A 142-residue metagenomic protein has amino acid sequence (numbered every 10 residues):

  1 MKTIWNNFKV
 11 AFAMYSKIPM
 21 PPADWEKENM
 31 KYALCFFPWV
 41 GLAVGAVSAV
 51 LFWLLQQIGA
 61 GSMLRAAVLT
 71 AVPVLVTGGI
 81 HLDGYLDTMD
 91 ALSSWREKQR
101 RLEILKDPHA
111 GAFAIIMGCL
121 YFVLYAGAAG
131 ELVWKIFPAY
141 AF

Functional and structural regions predicted by a protein language model:
M1-G78, M89-L102, D107-F142: Hydrophobic alpha-helical transmembrane segments
I80-L86: Short helix-terminus and kink motifs of transmembrane alpha helices, predominantly at the cytoplasmic interface
